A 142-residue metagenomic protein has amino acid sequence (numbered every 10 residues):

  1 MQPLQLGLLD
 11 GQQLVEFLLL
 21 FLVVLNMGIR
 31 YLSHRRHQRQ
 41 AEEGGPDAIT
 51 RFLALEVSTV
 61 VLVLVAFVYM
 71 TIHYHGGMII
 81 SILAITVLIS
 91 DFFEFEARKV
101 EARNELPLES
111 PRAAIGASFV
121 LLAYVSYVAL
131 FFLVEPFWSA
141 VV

Functional and structural regions predicted by a protein language model:
M1-G11, A140-V142: Short, strongly hydrophobic alpha-helical membrane anchors
V15-L18, L22, R51-A54, S58 (+1 more regions): Physicochemical signature of membrane-embedded alpha-helices that form the seven-helix bundle of GPCRs, emphasizing
V15-R36: N-terminal signal-anchor/start-transfer transmembrane helix
R36-T50: Short juxtamembrane and helix-loop transition motifs at transmembrane-helix boundaries in membrane proteins
A54-V68, G116-V128: Core segments of transmembrane alpha-helices that mediate helix-helix packing or line hydrophobic substrate/ligand
A66-E96: Short alpha-helical packing/oligomerization segments
F95-A113: Membrane-helix boundary connector in multi-pass membrane proteins
S126-V142: Juxtamembrane boundary at the C-terminal end of a transmembrane helix
